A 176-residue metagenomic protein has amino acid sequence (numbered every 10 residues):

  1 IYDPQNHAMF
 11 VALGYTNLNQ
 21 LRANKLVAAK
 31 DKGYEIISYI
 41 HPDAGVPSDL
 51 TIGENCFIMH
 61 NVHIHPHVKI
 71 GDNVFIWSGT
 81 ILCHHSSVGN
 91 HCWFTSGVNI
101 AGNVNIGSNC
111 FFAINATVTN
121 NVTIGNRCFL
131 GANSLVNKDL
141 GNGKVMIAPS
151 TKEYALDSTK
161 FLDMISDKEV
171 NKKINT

Functional and structural regions predicted by a protein language model:
I1-Y39, S158-T176: Terminal amphipathic alpha-helical/low-complexity segments used for targeting or macromolecular assembly
Y2, L50, V68, S86 (+3 more regions): Short, flexible helix/strand-to-coil boundary loops that buttress conserved ligand/catalytic motifs in alpha/beta
T16-Q20, P47, H65, A101: Residues at secondary-structure transition points
A23-L26, I52-G53, G71, H91 (+2 more regions): Short, glycine/charged-enriched secondary-structure capping and boundary segments
K25-L82: Hydrophobic, well-structured mid-protein blocks that either form specific transmembrane helices
S78, T95-T176: Glycine-rich hexapeptide-repeat left-handed beta-helix
